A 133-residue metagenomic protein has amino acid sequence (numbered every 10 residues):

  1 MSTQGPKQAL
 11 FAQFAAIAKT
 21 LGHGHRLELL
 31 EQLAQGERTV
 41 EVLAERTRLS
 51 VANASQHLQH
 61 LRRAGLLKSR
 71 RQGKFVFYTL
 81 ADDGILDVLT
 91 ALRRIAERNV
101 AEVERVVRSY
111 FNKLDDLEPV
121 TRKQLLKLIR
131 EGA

Functional and structural regions predicted by a protein language model:
M1-A12, D87-E131: Amphipathic alpha-helical dimerization/coiled-coil segments that flank or bridge DNA-binding/regulatory modules
A9-N53, V76-G84: N-terminal helix-turn-helix DNA-binding core of bacterial DNA-binding proteins
I17, K74-V76, L89-R94: Short, structured secondary-structure boundary patches
L58-Q59: Short, hydrophobic-biased segments on the C-terminal half of alpha helices that form "recognition helices"
R62-Q72, T79: Beta-hairpin "wing" of winged helix-turn-helix
